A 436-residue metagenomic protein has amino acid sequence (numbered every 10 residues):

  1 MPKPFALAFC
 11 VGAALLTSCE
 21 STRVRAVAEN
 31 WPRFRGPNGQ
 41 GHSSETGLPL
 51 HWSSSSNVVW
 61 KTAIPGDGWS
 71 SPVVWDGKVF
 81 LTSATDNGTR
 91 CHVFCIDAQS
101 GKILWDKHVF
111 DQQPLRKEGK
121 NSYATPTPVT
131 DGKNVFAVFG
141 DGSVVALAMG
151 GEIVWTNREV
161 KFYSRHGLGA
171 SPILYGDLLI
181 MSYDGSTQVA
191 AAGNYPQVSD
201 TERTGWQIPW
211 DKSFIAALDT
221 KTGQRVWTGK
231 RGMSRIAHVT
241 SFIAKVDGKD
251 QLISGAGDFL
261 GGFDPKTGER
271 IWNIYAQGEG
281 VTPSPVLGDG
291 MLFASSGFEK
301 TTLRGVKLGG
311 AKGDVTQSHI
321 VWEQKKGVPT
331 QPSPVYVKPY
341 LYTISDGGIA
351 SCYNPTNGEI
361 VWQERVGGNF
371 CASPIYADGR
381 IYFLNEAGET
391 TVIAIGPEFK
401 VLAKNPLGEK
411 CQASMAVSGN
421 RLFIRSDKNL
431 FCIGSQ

Functional and structural regions predicted by a protein language model:
M1-A8: Bacterial N-terminal signal peptides that target proteins for export
A8-T17: Bacterial N-terminal signal peptides
C19-Q436: Noncatalytic, solvent-exposed loop/strand surfaces of beta-propeller-type extracellular/periplasmic domains
